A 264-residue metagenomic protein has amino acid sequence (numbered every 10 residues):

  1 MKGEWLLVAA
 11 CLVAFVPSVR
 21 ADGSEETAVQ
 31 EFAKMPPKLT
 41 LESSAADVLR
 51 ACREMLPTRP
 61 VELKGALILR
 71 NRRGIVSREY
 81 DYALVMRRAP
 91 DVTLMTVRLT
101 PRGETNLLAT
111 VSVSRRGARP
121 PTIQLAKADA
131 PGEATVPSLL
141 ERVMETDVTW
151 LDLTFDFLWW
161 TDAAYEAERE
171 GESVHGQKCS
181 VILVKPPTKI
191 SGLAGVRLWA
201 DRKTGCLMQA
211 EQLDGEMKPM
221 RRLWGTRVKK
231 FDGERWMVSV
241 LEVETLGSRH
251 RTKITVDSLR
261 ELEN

Functional and structural regions predicted by a protein language model:
M1-E4: Positively charged n-region of N-terminal signal peptides that target proteins for export
L6-F15: Bacterial N-terminal signal peptides
V19-V92: N-terminal leader/targeting segments and the immediate start of mature chains
A33-R50, E54-P57, I75, V113-A194 (+1 more regions): Flexible, processing/modification-adjacent segments and terminal tails in exported/periplasmic/extracellular proteins
C52, D81-R87, V111-R115, W224-D232: Extended lipid/amphipathic-ligand handling interfaces
V61-L67, Y82, T93-V97, P121-I123 (+3 more regions): One face of beta-strands
A66-R72, R98-R102, Q124-A128, K185-P187 (+2 more regions): A generic structural motif
L151, E168, V174-N264: Gly/Pro-enriched, hydrophobic low-complexity segments that function as extracytoplasmic propeptides/linkers
